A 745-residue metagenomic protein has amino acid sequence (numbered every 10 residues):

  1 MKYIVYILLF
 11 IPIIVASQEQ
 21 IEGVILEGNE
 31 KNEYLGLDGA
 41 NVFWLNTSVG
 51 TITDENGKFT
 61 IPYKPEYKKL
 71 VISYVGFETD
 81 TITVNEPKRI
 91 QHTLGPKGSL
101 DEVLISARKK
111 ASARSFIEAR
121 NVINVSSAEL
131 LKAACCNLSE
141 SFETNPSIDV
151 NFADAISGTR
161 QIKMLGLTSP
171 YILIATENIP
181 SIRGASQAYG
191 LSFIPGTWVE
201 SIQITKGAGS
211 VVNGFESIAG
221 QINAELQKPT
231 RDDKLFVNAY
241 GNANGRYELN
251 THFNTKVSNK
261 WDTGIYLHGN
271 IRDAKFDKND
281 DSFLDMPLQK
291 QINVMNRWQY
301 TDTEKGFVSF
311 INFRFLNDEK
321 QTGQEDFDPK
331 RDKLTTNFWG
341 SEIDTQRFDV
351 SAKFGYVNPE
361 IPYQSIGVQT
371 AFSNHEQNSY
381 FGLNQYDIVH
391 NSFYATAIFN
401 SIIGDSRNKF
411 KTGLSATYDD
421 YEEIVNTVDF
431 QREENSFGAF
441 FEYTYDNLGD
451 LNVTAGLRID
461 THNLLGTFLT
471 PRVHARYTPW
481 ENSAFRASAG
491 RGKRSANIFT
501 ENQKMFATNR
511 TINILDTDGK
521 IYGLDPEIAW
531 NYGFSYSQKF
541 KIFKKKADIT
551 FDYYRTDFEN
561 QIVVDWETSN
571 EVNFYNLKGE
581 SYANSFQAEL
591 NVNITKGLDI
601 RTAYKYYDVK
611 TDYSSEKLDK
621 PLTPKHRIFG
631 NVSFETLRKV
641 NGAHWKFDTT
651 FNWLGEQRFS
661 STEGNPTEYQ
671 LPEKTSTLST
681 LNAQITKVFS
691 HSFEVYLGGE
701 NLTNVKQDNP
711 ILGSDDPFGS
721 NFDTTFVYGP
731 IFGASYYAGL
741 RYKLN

Functional and structural regions predicted by a protein language model:
L26-N32, D38-L45, S73-F77, N85-L131 (+2 more regions): Short, acidic, small-residue-rich periplasmic hinge/interaction motif at the N-terminus of Gram-negative outer-membrane
F59-P62, Q161, I179-K206, V294: Short acidic/polar hinge/loop motifs at secondary-structure boundaries that mediate gating or recognition
P87-T93, L138-S141, R160-K163, A175 (+5 more regions): N-terminal periplasmic accessory domains that precede and gate Gram-negative outer-membrane beta-barrel machines
S139-P180: Extracytoplasmic beta-strand/coil segments of soluble accessory domains associated with Gram-negative outer-membrane
R272-N293, Q299-I366, F372-H390: Flexible loop and strand-edge segments within Gram-negative outer membrane beta-barrel domains
G367-S379, T478, R486, Y522-N576 (+1 more regions): Membrane-embedded beta-barrel scaffold of Gram-negative outer-membrane proteins
K493, W653-T662, T686-N745: C-terminal beta-signal and adjacent terminal beta-strands/loops of Gram-negative outer-membrane beta-barrel proteins
Y553-D557, N576-S660: Gram-negative outer-membrane beta-barrel transporters
